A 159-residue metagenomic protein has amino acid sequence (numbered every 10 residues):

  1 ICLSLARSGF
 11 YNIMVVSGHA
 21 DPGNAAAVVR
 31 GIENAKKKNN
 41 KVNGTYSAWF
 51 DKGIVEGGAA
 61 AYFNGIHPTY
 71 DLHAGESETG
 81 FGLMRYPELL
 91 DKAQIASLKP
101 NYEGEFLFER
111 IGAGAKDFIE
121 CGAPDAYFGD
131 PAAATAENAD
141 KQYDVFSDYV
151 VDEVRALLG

Functional and structural regions predicted by a protein language model:
I1-M14, G18-G159: Extended, histidine- and acidic-residue-enriched regions that form the cofactor-binding/catalytic faces
